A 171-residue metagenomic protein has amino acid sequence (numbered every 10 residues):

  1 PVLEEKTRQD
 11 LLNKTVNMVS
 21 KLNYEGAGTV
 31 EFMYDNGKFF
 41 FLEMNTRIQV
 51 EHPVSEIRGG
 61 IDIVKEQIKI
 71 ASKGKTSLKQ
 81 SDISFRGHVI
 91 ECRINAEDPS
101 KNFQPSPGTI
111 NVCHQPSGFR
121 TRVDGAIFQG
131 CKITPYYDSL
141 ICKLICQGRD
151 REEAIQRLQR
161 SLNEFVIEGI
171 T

Functional and structural regions predicted by a protein language model:
P1-T171: ATP-dependent carboxylate activation and anion-phosphoryl transfer catalytic cores that bind Mg-ATP to form
